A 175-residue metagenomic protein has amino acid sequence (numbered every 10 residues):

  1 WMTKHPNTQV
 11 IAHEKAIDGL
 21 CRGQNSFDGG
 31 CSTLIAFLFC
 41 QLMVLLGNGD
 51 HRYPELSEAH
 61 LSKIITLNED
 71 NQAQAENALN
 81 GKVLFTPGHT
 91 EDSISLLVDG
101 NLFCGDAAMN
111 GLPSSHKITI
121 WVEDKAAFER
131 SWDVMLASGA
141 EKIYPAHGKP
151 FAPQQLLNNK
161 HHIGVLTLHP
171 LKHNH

Functional and structural regions predicted by a protein language model:
W1-A16: Active-site metal-binding motif and surrounding structural segment of the metallo-beta-lactamase
K4-N7, S26, N110: A short linear boundary/processing microfeature
E14-I17, A108-M109, L168: Short, acidic/turn-prone active-site loops that include or flank metal/cofactor- and phosphate-binding residues
A16-L84, A127-A140: Metallo-beta-lactamase
G23-N25, Q155-N158: Short secondary-structure transition/capping segments
S26-S32, V122, H161-I163: Short, hinge-like loop/turn segments at secondary-structure boundaries
P54-L56, N80-L156, H162-L166: Metallo-beta-lactamase
P170-H175: C-terminal regulatory/interaction regions
